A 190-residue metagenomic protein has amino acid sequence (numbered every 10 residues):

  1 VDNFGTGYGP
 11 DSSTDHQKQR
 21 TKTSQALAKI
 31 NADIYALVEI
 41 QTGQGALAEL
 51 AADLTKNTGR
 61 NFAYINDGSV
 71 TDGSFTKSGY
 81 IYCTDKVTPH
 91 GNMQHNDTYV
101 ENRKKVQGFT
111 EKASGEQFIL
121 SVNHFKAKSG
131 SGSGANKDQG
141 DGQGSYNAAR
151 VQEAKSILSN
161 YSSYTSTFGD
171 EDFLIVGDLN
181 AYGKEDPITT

Functional and structural regions predicted by a protein language model:
V1-T190: Divalent cation-coordinating acidic motifs and surrounding scaffolds that mediate Ca2+/Mg2+/Mn2+/Zn2+-dependent binding
